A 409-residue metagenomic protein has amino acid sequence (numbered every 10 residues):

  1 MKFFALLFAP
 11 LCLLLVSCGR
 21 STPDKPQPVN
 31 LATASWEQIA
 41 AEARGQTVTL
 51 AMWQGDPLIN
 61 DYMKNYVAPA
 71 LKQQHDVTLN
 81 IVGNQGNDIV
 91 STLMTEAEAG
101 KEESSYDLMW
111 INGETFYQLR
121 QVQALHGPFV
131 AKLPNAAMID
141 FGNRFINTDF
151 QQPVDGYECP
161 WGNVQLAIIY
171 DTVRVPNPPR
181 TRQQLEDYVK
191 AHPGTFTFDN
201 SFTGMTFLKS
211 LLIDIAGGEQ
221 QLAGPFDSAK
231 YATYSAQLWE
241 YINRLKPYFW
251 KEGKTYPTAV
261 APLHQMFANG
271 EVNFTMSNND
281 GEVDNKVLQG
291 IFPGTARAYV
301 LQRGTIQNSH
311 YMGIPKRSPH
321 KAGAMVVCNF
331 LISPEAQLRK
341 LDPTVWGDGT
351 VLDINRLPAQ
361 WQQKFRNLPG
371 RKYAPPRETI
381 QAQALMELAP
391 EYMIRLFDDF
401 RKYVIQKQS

Functional and structural regions predicted by a protein language model:
K2-A9: Sec-dependent signal peptide recognition, specifically the positively charged N-region followed immediately by
L14-S17: C-terminal motif of bacterial Sec signal peptides marking the signal peptidase cleavage site
G19, A32, Q265, K372-S409: Conserved C-terminal helix/tail region of periplasmic/extracytoplasmic solute-binding proteins
S21, P28-G113: Early extracytoplasmic/lumenal segment of secretory-pathway proteins
E42-R44, G100-S104, Q118, F150-P153 (+7 more regions): Extracellular/periplasmic catalytic domains that process cell-envelope and extracellular macromolecules
W53-Y66, N80-V90, S104-P262: Extracytoplasmic ligand-binding site segments that recognize negatively charged/polar headgroups
W250-R317, Q362: Extracytoplasmic/periplasmic substrate-binding proteins
T305, H310-I380: Mature extracytoplasmic/periplasmic domains
